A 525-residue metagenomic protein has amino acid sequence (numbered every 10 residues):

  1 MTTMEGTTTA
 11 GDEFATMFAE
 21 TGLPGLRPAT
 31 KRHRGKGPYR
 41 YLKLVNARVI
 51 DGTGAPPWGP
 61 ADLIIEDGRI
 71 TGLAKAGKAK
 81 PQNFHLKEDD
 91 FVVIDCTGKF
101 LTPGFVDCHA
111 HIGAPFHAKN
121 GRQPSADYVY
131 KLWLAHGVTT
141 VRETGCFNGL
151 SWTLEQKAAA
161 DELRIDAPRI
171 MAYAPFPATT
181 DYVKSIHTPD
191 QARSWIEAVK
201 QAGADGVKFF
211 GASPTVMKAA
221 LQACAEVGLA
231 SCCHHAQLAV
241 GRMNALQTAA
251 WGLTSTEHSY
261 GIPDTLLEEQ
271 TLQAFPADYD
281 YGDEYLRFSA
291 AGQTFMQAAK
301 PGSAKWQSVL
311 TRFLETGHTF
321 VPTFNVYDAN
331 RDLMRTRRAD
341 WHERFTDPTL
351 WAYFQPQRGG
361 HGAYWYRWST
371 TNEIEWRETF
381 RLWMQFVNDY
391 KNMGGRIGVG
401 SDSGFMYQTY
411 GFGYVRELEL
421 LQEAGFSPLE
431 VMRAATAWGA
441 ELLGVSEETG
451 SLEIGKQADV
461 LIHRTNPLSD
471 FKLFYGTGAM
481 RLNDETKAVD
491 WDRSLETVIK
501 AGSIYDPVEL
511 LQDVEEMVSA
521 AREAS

Functional and structural regions predicted by a protein language model:
M1-Y39, K43, D402: Metallo-beta-lactamase
A10-P24, T30, C96-F116, R122-V240 (+3 more regions): Divalent-metal coordination cores built from histidine and acidic residues
L23-R40, V49, T53-T102: Histidine-rich, glycine-flanked metal-binding segment
V45, K87-D89, E453-K456, K500: Residue-level recognition of short, solvent-exposed, well-ordered loop/turn junctions that link secondary-structure
A47, L63, G68, G98 (+14 more regions): Divalent metal-coordination and catalytic microenvironments
A47-V49, W365-E375, F380, Q385 (+3 more regions): C-terminal helical cap
A198-D205, I262-E419, E423-A424, A521-S525: Active-site neighborhoods of metal-dependent hydrolases
Q457-V518: C-terminal cap of metal-dependent C-N hydrolases
